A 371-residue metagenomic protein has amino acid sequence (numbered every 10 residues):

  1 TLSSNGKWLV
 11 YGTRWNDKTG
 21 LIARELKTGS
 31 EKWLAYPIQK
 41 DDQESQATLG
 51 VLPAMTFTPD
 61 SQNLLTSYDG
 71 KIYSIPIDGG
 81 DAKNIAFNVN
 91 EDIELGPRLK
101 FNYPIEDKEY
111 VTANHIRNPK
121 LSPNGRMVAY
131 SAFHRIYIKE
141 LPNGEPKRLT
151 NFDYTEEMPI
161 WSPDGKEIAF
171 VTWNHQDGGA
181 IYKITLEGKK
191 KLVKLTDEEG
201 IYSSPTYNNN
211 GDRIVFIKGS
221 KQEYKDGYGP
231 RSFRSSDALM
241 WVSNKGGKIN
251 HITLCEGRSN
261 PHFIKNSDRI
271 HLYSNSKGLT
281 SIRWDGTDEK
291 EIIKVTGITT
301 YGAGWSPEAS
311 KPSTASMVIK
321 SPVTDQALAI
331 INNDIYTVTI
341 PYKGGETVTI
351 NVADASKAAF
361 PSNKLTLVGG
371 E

Functional and structural regions predicted by a protein language model:
T1, T56, K120, I160 (+3 more regions): Conserved beta-strand position repeated across blades of beta-propeller domains
T1-S30, P37-L49, Q62-I77, F87-G96 (+12 more regions): A flexible loop/linker signature enriched in serine peptidases of the S9 family
S4-N5, P59-D60, P123-N124, P163-D164 (+3 more regions): Residue-level detector of Asp-centered blade-edge/turn motifs that repeat once per structural unit in beta-propeller
T48-F57: Compact, basic/aliphatic-enriched, mixed alpha/beta core segments that act as assembly/interaction modules in small
F101-T112: Compositionally biased low-complexity segments at domain edges in trafficked proteins and select soluble regulators
N114-L121: Alpha-helical segment of the N-proximal tetratricopeptide repeat
